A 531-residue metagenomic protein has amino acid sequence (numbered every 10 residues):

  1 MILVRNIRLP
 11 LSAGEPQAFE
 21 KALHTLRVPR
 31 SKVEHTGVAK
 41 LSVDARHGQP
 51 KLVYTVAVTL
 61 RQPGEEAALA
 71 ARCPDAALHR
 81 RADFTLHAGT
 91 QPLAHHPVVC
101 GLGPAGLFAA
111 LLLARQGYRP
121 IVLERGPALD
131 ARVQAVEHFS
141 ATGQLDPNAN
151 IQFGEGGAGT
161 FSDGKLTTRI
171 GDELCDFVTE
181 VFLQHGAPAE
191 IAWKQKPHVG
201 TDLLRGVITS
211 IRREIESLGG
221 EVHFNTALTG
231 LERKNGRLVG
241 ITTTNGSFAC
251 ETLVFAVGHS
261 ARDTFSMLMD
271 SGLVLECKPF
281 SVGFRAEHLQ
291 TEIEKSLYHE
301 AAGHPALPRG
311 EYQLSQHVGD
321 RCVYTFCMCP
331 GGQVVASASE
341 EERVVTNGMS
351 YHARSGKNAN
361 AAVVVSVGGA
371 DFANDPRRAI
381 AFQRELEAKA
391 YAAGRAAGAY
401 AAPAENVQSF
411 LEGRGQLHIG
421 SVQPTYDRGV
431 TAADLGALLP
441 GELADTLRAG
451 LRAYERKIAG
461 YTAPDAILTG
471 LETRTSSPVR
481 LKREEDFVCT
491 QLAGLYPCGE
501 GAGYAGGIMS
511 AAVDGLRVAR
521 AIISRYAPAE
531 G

Functional and structural regions predicted by a protein language model:
M1-P50, V56-F161, K165-H185, A189-G531: Residues forming the flavin
